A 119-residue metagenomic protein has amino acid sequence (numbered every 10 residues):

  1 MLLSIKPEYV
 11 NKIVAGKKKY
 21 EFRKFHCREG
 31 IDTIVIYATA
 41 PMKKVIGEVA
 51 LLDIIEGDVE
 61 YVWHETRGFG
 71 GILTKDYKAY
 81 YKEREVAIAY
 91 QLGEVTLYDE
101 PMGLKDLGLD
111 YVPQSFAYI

Functional and structural regions predicted by a protein language model:
S4-G30, K43-I46, I54-I119: Contiguous surface segments at macromolecular interaction interfaces
D32-T39: Short conserved beta-strand and strand-loop elements enriched in small hydrophobics with frequent Asp/Gly
